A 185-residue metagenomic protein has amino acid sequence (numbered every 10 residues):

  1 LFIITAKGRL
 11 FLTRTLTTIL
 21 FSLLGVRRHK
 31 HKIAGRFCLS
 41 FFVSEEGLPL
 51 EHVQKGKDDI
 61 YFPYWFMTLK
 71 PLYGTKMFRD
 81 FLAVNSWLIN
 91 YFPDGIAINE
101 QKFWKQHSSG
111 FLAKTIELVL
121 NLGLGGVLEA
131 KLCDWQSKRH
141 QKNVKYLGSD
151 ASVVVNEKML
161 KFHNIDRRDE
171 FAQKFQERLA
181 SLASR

Functional and structural regions predicted by a protein language model:
T5-R185: Catalytic core of pol beta-like nucleotidyltransferases
